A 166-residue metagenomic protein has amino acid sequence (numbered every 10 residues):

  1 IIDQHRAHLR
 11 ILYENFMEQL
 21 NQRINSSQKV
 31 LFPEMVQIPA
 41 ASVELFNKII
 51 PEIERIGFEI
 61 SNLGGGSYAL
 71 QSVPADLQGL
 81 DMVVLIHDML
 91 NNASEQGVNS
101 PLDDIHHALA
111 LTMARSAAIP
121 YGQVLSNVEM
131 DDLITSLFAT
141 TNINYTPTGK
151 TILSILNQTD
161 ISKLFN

Functional and structural regions predicted by a protein language model:
I1-N166: Long, charged low-complexity intrinsically disordered regions
